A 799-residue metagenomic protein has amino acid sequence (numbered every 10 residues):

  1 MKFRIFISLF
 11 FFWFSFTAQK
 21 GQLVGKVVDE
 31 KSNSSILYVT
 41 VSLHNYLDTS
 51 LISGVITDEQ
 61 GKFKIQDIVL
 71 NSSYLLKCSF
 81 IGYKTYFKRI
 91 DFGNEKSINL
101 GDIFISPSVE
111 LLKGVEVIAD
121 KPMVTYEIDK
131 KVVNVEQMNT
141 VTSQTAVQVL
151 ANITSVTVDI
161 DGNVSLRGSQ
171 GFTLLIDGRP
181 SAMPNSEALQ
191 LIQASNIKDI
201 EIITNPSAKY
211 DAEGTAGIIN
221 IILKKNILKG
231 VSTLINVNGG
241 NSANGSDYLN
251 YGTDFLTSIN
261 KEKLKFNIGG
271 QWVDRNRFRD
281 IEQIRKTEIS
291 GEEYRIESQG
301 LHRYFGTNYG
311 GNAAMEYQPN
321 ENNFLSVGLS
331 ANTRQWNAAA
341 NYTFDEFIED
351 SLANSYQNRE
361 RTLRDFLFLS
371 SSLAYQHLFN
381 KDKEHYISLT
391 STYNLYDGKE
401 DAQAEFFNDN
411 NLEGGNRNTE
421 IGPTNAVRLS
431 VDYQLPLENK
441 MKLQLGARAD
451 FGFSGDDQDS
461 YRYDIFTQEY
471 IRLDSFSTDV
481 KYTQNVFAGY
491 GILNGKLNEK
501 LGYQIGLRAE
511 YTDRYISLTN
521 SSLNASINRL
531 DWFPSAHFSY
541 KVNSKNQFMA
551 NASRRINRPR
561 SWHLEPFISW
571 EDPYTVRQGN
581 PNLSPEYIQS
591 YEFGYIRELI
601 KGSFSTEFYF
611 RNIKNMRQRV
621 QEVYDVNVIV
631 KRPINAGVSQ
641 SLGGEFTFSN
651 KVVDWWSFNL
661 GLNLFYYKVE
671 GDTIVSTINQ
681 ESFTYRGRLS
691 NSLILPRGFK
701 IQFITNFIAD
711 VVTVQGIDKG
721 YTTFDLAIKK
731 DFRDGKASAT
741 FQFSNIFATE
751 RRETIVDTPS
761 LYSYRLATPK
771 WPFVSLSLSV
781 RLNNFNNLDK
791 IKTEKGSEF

Functional and structural regions predicted by a protein language model:
V28, T40-H44, S79-I81, G93-N139 (+3 more regions): Short, acidic, small-residue-rich periplasmic hinge/interaction motif at the N-terminus of Gram-negative outer-membrane
Y46-K62: Short, acidic Ser/Thr/Gly-rich low-complexity loop/linker segments typical of extracellular and cell-surface proteins
D102-F104, A146-V149, S186-A188, I202 (+2 more regions): N-terminal periplasmic accessory domains that precede and gate Gram-negative outer-membrane beta-barrel machines
A146, R179-P206: Short acidic/polar hinge/loop motifs at secondary-structure boundaries that mediate gating or recognition
L223-G239, D280, I284, E297 (+13 more regions): Surface-exposed extracellular loop regions of Gram-negative outer-membrane beta-barrel proteins
D397-K399, D513-R514, S544-S590, F610-K631 (+2 more regions): Surface-exposed extracellular loop regions of Gram-negative outer-membrane beta-barrel proteins, predominantly
A426-R428, I471-T478, T483, N580 (+4 more regions): Outer membrane beta-barrel strand-and-loop segments of large Gram-negative receptors, especially TonB-dependent
I613-N615, K730-F799: C-terminal beta-signal and adjacent terminal beta-strands/loops of Gram-negative outer-membrane beta-barrel proteins
